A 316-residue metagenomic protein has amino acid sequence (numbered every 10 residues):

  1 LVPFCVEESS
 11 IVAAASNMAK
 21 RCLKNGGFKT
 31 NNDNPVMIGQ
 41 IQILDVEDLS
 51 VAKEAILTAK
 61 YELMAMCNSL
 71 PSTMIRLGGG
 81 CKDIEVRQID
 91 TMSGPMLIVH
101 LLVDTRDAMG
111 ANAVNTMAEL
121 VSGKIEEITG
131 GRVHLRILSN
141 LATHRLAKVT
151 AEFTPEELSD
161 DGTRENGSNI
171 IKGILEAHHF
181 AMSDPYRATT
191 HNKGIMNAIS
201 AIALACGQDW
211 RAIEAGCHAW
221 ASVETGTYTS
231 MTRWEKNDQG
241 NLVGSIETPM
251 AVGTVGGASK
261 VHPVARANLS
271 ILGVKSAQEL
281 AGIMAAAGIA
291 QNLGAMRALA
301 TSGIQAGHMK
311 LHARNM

Functional and structural regions predicted by a protein language model:
L1-G94, V99-L102: Small-residue-rich
E7, L138-L141, T301: Short, ordered loop/turn segments at secondary-structure junctions
S9, K53, L57, Y61 (+12 more regions): Electropositive phosphate-/nucleotide-binding environments in soluble metabolic enzymes
N17-K24, A65-N68, E119, G123-G130 (+7 more regions): Short, intrinsically disordered, mixed-charge
N25-L57, T163-N166, A221-L293: A structural-propensity feature for long, helix-poor, extended segments
G27-D33, L70-D83, I128-N140, R187-T189 (+5 more regions): Flexible, glycine/charged-enriched surface loops at secondary-structure junctions
D107-M109, V114-V264: Glycine-rich anion/phosphate-binding loop at the beta-strand->alpha-helix junction
A181-A203, G288-Q291, A295-M316: Glycine-rich phosphate/diphosphate-binding loops and the adjacent beta-loop-alpha structural elements that coordinate
